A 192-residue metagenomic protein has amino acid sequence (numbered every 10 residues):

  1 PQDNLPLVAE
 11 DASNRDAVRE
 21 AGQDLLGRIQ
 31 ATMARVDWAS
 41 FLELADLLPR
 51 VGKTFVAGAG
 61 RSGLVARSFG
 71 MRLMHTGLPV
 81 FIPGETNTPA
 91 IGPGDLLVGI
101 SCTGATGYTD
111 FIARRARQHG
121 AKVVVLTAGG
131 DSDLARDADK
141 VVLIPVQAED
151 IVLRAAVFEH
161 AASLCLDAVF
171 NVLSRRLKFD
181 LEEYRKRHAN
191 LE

Functional and structural regions predicted by a protein language model:
P1-A34: Generic N-terminal amphipathic, Lys/Arg-enriched alpha-helix
V18, G22, F41-L44, A66: Hydrophobic packing residues in well-ordered alpha-helices of helical domains and bundles
A31, T86, V152, F179 (+1 more regions): Residue-level signal for pocket-adjacent positions within structured domains
T32-R50: A short, well-structured juxtamembrane/interface segment
L44, T76, P89, V124 (+1 more regions): Extended interaction regions within the primary functional domain
K53-C165, F170-R175: Glycine-rich phosphate-binding loops that contact phosphosugars or nucleotide phosphates
D133-R136, S174-E192: Internal, active-site/partner-interface "lid" segment
